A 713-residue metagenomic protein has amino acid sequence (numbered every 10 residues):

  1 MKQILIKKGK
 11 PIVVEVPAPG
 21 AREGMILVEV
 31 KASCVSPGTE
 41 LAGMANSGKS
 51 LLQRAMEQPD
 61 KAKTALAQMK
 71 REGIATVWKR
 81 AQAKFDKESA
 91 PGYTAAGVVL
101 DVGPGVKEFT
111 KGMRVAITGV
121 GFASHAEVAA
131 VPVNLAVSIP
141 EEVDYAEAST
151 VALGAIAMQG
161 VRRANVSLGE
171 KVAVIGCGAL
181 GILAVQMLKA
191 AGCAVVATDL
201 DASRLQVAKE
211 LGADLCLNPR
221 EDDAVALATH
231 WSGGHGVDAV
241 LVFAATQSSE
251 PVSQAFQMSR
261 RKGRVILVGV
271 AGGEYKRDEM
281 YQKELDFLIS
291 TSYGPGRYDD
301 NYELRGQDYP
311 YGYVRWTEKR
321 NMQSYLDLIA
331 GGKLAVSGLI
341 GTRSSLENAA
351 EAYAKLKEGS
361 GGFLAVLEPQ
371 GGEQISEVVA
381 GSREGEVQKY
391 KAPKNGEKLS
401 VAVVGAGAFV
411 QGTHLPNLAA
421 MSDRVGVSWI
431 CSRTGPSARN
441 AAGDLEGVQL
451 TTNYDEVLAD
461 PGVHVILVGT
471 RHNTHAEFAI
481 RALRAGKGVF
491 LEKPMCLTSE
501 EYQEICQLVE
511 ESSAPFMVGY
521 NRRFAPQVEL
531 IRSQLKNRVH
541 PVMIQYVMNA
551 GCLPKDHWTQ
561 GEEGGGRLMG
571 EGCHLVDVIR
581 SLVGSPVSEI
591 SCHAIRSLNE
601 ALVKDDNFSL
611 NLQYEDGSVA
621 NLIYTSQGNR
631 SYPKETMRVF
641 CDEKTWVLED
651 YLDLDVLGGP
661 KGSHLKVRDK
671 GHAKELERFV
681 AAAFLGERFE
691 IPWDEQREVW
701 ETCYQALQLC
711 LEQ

Functional and structural regions predicted by a protein language model:
P19-C34, G43, S47-V120: Glycine-rich beta-strand-centered segment in the early N-terminal region that forms part of a ligand/cofactor-binding
R114, G121-F122, D144-D222, A226: Mid-domain Rossmann-like dinucleotide-binding core that forms the NAD(H)/NADP(H) cofactor-binding site
R260-R261, V465, A476-Y520: Beta-strand-loop-alpha-helix segment that lines the small-molecule cofactor/substrate pocket of alpha/beta enzymes
G269-L285, S290, G296, M495-P515: Rossmann-fold NAD(P)-binding glycine/threonine-rich loop
Q282, Q388-L399, E600-D605, E615-E677 (+1 more regions): NAD(P)-dinucleotide binding in Rossmann-like oxidoreductases
L285, G296-Y313, P515, R522-A601: Predominantly a Rossmann-like dinucleotide-binding segment in NAD(P)-dependent oxidoreductases
K355-G362, V366, I375, V379-P393 (+3 more regions): C-terminal helix-rich "cap/oligomerization" subdomain common to oxidoreductases
E377-L445: N-terminal Rossmann-like dinucleotide-binding module
